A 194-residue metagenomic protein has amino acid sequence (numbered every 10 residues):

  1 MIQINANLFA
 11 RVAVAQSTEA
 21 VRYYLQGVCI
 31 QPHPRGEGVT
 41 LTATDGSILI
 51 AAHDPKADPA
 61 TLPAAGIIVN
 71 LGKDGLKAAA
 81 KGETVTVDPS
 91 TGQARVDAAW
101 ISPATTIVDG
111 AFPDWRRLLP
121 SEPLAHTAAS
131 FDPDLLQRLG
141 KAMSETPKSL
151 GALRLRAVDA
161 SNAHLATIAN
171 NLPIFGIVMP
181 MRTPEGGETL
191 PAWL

Functional and structural regions predicted by a protein language model:
M1-L194: DNA polymerase processivity clamps
